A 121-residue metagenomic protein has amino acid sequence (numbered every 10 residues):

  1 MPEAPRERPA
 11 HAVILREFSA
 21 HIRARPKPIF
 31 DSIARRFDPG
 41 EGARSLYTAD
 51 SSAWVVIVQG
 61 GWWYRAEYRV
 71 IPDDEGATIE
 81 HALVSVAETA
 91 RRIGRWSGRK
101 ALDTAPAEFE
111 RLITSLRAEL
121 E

Functional and structural regions predicted by a protein language model:
M1-S45: Hydrophobic ligand-binding cavity/cleft-lining segments
I14, D50, W62-Y64: Residues that act as N-cap/strand-start positions at coil-to-secondary-structure junctions
S19-H21, V55-I57, T78: Ser/Thr- (and often Asn-) enriched beta-sheet segments in non-cytosolic proteins
I22-K27, Y47-A49, R69-T78: A short, structured loop/turn motif at beta-sheet edges
P28, S32, S115-L120: Generic non-transmembrane alpha-helical segments
Y47-I57: Short, hydrophobic/aromatic-rich segments at coil-to-beta transitions
V58-E119: Beta-strand/loop substructures that line and gate deep hydrophobic ligand-binding cavities in soluble
